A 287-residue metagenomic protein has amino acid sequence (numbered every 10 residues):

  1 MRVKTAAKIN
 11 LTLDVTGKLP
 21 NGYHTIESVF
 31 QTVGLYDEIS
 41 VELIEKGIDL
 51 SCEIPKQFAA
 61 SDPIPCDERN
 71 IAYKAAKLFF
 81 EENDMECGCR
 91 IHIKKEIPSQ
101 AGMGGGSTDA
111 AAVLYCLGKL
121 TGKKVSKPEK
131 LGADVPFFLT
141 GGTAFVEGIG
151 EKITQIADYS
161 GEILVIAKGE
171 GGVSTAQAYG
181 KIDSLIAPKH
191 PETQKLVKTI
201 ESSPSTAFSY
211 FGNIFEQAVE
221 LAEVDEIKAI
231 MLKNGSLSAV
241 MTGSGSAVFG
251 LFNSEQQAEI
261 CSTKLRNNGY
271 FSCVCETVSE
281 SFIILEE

Functional and structural regions predicted by a protein language model:
M1-S99, K119-G122, D158-S160, K168-G171: ATP-binding N-lobe of GHMP and related small-molecule kinases
Q31-T32, E129-K130, P136-F138, Q155-S160 (+1 more regions): Solvent-exposed alpha-helices and their adjacent loops that cap or buttress functional pockets in soluble metabolic
A72, A101-V125, G141: DPxDG-like acidic metal-binding loop motif
F80-R90, C116-L131, E255-N267: Phosphate-handling active-site elements
G105-G106, M241-S246: Glycine-rich beta-strand-to-loop/alpha-helix junction loops that act as flexible
V125-E147: Conserved post-catalytic alpha-helical subdomain immediately downstream of the catalytic base and nucleotide-binding
T140, A144-S238, N253-R266, Y270-E287: Conserved, helical-rich catalytic subdomain that frames metal- and/or nucleotide-binding sites in enzyme alpha/beta
S246-F252: Short cationic amphipathic helices and targeting signals
